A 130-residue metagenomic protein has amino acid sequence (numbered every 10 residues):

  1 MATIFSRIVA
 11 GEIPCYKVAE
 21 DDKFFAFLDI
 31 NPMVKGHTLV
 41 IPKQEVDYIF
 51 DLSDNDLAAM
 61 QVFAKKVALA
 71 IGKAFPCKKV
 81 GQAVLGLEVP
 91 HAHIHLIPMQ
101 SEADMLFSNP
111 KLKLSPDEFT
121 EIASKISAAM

Functional and structural regions predicted by a protein language model:
M1-M130: HIT superfamily nucleotide-processing domains
